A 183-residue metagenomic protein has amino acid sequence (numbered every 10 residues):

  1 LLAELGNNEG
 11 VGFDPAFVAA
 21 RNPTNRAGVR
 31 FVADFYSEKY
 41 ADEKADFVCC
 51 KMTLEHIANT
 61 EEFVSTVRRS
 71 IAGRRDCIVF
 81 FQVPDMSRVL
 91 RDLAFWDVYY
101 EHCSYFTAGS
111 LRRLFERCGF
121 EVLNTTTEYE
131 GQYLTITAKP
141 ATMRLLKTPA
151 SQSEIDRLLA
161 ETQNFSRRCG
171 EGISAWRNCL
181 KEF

Functional and structural regions predicted by a protein language model:
L1-N7: Conserved SAM-binding loop of SAM-dependent methyltransferases across substrates and taxa, primarily the Class I
N8-D14: Conserved SAM-binding motif I beta-strand of class I
N22-A41: Conserved SAM-binding strand-loop segment of SAM-dependent methyltransferases
D46-C49: A conserved beta-strand element that flanks and buttresses the S-adenosyl-L-methionine
T53: Hydrophobic adenine-recognition pocket in adenosine-nucleotide-binding enzymes
E61-F80: A short glycine-rich, Lys/Arg-flanked "PGG" loop and its adjoining helix->strand segment in the class I
V79-S104, A108-R112: Short, glycine-/aromatic-enriched active-site segment of Class I SAM-dependent methyltransferases
L123, G131-A175, C179: Flexible, glycine-/basic-rich loop-and-beta segments that form/coincide with the SAM-dependent methyltransferase
